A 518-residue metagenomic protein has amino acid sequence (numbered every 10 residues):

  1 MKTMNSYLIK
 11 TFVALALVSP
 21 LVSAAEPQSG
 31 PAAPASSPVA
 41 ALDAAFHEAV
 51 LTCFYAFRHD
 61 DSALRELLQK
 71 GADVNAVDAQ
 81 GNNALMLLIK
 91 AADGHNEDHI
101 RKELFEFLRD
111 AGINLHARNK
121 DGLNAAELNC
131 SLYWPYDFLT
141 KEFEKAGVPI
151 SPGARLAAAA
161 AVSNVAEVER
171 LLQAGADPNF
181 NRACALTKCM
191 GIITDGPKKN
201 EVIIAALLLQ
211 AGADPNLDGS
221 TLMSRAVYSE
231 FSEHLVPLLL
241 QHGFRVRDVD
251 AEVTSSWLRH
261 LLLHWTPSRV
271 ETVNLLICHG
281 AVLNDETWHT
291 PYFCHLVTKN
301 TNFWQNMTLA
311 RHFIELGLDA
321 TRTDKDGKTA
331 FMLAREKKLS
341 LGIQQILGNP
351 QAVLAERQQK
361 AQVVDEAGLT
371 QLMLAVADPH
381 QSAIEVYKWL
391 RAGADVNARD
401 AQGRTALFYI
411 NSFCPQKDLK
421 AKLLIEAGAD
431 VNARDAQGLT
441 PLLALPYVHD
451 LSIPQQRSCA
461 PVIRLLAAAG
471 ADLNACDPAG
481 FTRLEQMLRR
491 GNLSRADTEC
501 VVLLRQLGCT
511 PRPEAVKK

Functional and structural regions predicted by a protein language model:
K2-T11: Bacterial N-terminal signal peptides that target proteins for export
K10-P20: Bacterial N-terminal signal peptides
A24-K70, A79-N82, G147-A174, A206 (+6 more regions): Intrinsically disordered, low-complexity regulatory segments in ankyrin-centric signaling systems
P38-F54, V77-A92, R118-C130, I150-A158 (+10 more regions): Ankyrin-repeat boundary/"N-cap" motif
H59, A92, N96, I100 (+11 more regions): Ankyrin-repeat intra-repeat helix-capping/turn positions
A63, I100-L104, P135-L139, E167 (+10 more regions): Conserved ankyrin/ankyrin-like repeat signature
R65-D73, E106-N114, K141-V148, E169-D177 (+10 more regions): Ankyrin repeat domain, specifically the short helix-to-loop turn at the C-terminus of the second helix of each repeat
L115-V148, A320-A352, L473-K517: Leucine-rich solenoid repeat scaffolds
